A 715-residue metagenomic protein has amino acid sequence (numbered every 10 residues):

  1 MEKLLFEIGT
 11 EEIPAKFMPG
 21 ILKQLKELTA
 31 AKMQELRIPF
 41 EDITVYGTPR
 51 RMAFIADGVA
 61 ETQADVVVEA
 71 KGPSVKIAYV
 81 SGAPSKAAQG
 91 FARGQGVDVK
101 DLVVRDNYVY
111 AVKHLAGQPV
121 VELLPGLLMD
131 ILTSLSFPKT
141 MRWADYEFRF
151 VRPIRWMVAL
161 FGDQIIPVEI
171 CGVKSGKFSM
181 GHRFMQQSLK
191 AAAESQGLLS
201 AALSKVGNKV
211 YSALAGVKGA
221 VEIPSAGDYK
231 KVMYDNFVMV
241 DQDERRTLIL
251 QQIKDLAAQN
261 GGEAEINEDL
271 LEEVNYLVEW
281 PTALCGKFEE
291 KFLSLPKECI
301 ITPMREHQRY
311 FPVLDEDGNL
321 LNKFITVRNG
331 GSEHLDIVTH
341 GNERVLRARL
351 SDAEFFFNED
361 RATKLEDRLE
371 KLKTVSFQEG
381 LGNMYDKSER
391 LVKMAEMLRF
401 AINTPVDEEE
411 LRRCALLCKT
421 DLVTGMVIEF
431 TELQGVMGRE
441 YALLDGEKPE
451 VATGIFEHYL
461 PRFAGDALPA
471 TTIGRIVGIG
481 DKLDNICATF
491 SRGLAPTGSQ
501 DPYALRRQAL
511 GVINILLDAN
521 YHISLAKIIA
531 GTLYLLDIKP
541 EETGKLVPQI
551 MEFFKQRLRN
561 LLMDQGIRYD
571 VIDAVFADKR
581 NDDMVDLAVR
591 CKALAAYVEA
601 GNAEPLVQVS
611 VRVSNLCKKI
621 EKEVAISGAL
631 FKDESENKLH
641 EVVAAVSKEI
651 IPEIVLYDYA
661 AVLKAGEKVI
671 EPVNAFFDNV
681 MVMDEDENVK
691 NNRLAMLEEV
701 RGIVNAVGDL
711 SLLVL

Functional and structural regions predicted by a protein language model:
M1-L715: Amphipathic alpha-helical "coupling" segments that flank catalytic cores
